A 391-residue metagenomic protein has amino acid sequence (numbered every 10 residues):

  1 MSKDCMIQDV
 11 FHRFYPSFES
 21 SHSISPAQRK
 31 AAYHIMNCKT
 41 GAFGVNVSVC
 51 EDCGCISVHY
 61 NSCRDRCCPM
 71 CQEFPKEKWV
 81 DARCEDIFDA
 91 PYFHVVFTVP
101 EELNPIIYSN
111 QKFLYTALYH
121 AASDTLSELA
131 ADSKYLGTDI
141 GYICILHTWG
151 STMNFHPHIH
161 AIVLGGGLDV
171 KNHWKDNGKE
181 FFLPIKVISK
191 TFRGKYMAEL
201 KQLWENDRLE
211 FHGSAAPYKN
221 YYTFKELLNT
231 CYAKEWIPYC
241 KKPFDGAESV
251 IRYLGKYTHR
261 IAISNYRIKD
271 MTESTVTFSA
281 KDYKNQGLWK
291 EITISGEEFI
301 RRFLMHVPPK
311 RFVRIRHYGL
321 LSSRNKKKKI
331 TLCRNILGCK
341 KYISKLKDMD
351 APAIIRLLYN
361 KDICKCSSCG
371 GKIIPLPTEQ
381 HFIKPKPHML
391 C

Functional and structural regions predicted by a protein language model:
M1-C391: Beta->alpha loop/short-helix hinge microenvironment recognizer with preference for catalytic Tyr/His contexts
